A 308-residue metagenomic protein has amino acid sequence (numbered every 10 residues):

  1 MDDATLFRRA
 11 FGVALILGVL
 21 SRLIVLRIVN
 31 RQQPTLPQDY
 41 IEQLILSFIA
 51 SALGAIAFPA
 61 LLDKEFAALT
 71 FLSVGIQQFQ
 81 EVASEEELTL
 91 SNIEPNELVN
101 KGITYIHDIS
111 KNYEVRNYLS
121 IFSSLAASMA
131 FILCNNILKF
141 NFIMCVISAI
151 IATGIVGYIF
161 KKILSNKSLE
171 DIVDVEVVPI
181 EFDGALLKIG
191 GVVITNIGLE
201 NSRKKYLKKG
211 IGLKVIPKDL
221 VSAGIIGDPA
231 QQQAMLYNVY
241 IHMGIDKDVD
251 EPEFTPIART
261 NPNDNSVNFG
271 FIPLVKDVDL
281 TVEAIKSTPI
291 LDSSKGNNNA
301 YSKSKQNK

Functional and structural regions predicted by a protein language model:
M1-K64, A68: Membrane-anchoring hydrophobic segments
V19-I24, L72-S84, I150-K161: Alpha-helical transmembrane segments and their membrane-interface exit regions
I41-L46, I109-F122: Select subsegments of transmembrane alpha-helices in polytopic membrane proteins, especially boundary-proximal
S47-A57, V74, I121-S128: Hydrophobic, membrane-inserted alpha-helices
L69, S120-V146: Alpha-helical transmembrane segments and their membrane-interface junctions in multi-pass membrane proteins
E85-L98, L164-V175: A cytosolic-side transmembrane-helix exit/cap motif
E94-N112: Short membrane-interface loop/juxtamembrane segments of multi-pass integral membrane proteins
N135-E283, N307-K308: Long, charge-rich C-terminal accessory regions
